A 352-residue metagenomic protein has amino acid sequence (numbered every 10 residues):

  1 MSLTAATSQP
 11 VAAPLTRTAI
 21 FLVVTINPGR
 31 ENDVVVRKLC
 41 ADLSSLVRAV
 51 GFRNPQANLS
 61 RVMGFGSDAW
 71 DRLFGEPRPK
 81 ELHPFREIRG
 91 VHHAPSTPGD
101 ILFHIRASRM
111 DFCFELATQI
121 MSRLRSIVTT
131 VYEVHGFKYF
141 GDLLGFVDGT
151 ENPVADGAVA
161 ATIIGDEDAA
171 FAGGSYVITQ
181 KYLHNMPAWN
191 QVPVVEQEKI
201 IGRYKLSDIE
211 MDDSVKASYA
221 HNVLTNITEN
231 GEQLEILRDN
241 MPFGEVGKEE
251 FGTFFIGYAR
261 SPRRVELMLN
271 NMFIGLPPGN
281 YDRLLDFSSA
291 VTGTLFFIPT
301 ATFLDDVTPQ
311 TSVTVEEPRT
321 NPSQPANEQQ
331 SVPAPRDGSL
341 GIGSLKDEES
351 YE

Functional and structural regions predicted by a protein language model:
M1-I342, E349-Y351: Long, histidine/aromatic-enriched segments associated with O2/redox biology
